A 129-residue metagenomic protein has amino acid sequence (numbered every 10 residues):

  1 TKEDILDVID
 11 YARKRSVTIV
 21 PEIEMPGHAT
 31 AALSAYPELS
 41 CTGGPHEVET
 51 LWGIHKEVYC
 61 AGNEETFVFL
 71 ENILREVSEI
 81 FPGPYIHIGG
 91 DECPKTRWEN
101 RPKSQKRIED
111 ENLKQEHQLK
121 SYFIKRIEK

Functional and structural regions predicted by a protein language model:
T1-K129: Substrate-binding cleft of carbohydrate-active enzyme catalytic domains
